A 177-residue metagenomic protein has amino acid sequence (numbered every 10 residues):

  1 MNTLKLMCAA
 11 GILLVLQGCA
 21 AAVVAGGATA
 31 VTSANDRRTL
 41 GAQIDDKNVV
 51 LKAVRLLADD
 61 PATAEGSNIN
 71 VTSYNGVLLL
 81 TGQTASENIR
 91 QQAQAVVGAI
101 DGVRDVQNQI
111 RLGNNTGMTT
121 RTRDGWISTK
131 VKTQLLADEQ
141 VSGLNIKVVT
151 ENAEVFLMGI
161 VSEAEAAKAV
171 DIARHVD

Functional and structural regions predicted by a protein language model:
N2-L6, A10-D177: N-terminal targeting leaders
